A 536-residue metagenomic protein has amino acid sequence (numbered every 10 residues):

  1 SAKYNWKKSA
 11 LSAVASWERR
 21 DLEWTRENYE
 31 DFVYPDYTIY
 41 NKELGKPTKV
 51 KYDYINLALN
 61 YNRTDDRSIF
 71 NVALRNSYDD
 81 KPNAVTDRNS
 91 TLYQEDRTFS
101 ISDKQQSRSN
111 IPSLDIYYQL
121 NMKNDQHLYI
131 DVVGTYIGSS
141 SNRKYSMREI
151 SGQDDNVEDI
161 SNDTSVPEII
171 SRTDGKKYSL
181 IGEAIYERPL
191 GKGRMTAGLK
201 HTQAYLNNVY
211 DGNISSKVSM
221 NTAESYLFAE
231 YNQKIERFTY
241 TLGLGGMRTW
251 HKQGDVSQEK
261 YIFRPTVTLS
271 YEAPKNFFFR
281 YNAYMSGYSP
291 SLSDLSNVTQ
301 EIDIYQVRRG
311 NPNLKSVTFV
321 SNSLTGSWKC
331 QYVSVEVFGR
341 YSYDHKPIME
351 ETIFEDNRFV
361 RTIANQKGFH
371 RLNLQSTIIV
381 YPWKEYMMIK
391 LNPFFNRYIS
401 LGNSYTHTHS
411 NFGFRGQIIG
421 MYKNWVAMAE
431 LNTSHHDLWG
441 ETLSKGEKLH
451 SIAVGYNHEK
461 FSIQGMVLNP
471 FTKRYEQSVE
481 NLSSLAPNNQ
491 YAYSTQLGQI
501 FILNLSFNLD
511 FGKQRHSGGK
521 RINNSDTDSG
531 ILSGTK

Functional and structural regions predicted by a protein language model:
S1-N89, D103-S140, K176, L180 (+12 more regions): Membrane-proximal, glycine/serine-rich, low-complexity loop/turn segments characteristic of large bacterial
W24-T38, P82-R97, S141-D159, N207-S216 (+9 more regions): Outer-membrane beta-barrel translocator domains and adjoining extracellular loop/strand segments of Gram-negative
T38-G45, Q94-S102, S113, S161-I170 (+10 more regions): Extracytoplasmic loops and strand-loop junctions of Gram-negative outer membrane beta-barrel proteins
T48-K51, K104-N110, I170-Y178, S215-A223 (+7 more regions): Replace "Gram-negative outer membrane beta-barrel proteins" with "bacterial and organellar outer membrane beta-barrel
Y54-K81, D103-V256, Y261-P265, E272 (+2 more regions): Face-selective signature of the C-terminal outer-membrane beta-barrel domain
S179-I181, M220, Y226, N311 (+6 more regions): Outer membrane beta-barrel strand-and-loop segments of large Gram-negative receptors, especially TonB-dependent
Q203, R248, Y288, H435 (+1 more regions): Active-site micro-motifs of SAM-dependent methyltransferase domains
P393-S400, S410-N457, F461, M466-L482 (+1 more regions): C-terminal beta-barrel architecture of Gram-negative outer-membrane proteins
